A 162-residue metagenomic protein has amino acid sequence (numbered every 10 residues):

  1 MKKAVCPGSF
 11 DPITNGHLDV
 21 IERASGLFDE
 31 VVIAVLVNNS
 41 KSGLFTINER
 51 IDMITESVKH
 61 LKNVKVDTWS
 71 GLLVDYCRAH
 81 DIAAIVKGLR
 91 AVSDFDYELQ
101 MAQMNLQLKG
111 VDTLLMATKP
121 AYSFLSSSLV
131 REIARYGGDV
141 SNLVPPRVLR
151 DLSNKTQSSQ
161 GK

Functional and structural regions predicted by a protein language model:
M1-K162: Nucleotidyltransferase catalytic core that binds NTPs
